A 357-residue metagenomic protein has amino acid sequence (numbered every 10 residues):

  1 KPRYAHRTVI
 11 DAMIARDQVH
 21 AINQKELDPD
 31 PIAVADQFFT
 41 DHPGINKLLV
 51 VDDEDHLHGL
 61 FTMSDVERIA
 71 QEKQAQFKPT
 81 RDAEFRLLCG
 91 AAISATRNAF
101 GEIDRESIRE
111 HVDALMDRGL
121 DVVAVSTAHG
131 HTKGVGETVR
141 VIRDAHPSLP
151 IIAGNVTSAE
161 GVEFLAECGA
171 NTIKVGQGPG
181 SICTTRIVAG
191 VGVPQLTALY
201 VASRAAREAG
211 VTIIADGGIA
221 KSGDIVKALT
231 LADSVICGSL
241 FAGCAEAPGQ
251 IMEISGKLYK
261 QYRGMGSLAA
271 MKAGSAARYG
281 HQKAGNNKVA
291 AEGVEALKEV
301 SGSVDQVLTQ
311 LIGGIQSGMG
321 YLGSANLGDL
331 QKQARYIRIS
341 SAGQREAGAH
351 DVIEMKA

Functional and structural regions predicted by a protein language model:
K1, D53, A70, R118-T132 (+2 more regions): Glycine-rich phosphate-binding active-site loops on the catalytic face of alpha/beta enzymes
K1-H6, P29, L60-T80, A99-R109 (+4 more regions): Active-site-adjacent beta->alpha loops and helix N-cap segments on the catalytic face of soluble alpha/beta enzymes
R16-Q18, D82-A92, R97-F100, V141-T157 (+2 more regions): Short beta-strand/loop segments at the ligand-binding rim of alpha/beta enzyme cores
A21-N23, P29, C168, G190-A215 (+1 more regions): Alpha/beta catalytic cores of nucleotide-metabolism and tRNA/nucleoside-modifying enzymes
I22-D28, V51, A91-E106, H129 (+2 more regions): Glycine-rich beta-to-alpha transition loops that act as phosphate-gripper elements at the mouths of alpha/beta enzyme
I22-I45, V51, A70-K73, I103-A114: The conserved cystathionine-beta-synthase
I22-N23, N46-T62, G90, V123-S126 (+1 more regions): Cytosolic beta-strand hydrophobic patch enriched in CBS
I103, S107-L115, I151, T157-V175 (+1 more regions): Catalytic cores of alpha/beta
